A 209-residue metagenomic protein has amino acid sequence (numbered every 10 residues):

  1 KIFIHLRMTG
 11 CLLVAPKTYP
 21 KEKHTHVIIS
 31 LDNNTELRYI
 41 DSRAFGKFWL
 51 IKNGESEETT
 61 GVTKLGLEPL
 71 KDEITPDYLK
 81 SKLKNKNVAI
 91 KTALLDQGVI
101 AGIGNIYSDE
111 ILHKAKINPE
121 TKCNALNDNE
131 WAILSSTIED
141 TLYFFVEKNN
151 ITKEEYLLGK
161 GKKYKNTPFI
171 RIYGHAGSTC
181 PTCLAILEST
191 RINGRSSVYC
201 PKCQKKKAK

Functional and structural regions predicted by a protein language model:
I2-G102, Y107-H113, K122: Phosphate/anion-contacting hairpin/loop surfaces
F3, Y78-K209: Basic, nucleic-acid-binding surfaces and adjacent catalytic neighborhoods in DNA/RNA-processing proteins
